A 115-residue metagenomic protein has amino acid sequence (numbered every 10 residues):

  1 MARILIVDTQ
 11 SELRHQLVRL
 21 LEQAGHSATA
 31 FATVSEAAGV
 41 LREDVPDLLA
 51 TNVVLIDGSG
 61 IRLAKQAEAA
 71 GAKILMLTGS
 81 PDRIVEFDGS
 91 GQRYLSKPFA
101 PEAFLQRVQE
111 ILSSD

Functional and structural regions predicted by a protein language model:
V7-D8, F31, L49: Conserved sequence signature across two-component system core domains
D8-T9, K97: Acidic di-acidic motifs
Q10-R14: Short acidic/polar segment at the start of the alpha1 helix of CheY-like receiver
H15-Q23: Charged docking surfaces used in two-component/phosphorelay signaling
G25-T33, V40: Short hydrophobic/Thr-rich beta-strand motif most characteristic of the beta2 strand and flanking loop of CheY-like
A30, L55-G58, P98: Residue-level signal for the "D+5" position in two-component response regulator receiver
T51-E68: Conserved phosphotransfer microenvironments
R62, A69, L75, S80-K97 (+2 more regions): Alpha4 helix (beta4-alpha4-beta5 surface) of REC/receiver domains from two-component response regulators
